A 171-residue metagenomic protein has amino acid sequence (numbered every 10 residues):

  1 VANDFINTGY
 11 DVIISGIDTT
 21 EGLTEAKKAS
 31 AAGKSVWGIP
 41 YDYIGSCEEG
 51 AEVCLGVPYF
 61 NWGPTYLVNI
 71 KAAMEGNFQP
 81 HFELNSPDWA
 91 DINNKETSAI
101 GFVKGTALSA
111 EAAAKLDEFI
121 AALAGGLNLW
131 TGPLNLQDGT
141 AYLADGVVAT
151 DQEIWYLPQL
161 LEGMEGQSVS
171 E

Functional and structural regions predicted by a protein language model:
V1-E171: A residue-level marker of the well-folded mature domains of exported/periplasmic proteins
